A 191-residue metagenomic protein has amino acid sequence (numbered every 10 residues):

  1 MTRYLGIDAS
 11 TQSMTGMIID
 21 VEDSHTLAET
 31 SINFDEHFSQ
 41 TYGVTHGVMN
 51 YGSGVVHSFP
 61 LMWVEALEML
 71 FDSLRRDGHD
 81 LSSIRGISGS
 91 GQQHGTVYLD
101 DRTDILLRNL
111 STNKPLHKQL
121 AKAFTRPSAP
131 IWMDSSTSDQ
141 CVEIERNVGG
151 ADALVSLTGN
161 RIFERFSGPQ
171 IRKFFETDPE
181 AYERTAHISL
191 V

Functional and structural regions predicted by a protein language model:
M1-K118: N-terminal glycine/serine-rich phosphate-binding loop of ATP-dependent small-molecule kinases, especially carbohydrate
M1-T2, Q93, R126-S128, E183-A186: Short coil/turn connectors at secondary-structure junctions
A9-T11, E22, H94, M133-S135 (+1 more regions): Gly/Ser/Thr-rich active-site cleft segment
Q40, Q140-I144, A151: E2/UBC-UEV (E2-variant) core
V56, P60-L67, T137, E164-S167 (+1 more regions): Generic structural signal for well-ordered, non-membrane alpha-helical segments in soluble metabolic enzymes
V64, E68, D72, S138-V142 (+1 more regions): Predominant activation on well-ordered alpha-helical scaffold segments within soluble catalytic domains
L120-R126, D152-L154: N-terminal, positively charged nucleic-acid-binding surface of large information/translation enzymes
R126-E143: Short alpha-helix plus adjacent loop in nuclease-associated cores
